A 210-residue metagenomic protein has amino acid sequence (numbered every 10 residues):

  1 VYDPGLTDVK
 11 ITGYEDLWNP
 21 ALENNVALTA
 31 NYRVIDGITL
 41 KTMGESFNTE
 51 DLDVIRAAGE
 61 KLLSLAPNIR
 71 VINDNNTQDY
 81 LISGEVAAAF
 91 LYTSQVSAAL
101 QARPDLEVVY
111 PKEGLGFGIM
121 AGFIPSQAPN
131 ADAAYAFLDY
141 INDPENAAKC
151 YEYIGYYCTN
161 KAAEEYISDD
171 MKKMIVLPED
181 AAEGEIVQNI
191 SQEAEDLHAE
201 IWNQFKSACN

Functional and structural regions predicted by a protein language model:
V1-E85: Extracytoplasmic ligand-binding site segments that recognize negatively charged/polar headgroups
G5, N19-E23, L40-E45, L63-P67 (+7 more regions): Sec-exported extracytoplasmic/periplasmic mature domains
G5-D8, N24, Y32-D36, T77 (+5 more regions): Solvent-exposed loop/turn segments at secondary-structure junctions within structured extracellular/periplasmic domains
Y14, T77-Y80, V96, A134 (+1 more regions): Short, hydrophobic alpha-helical packing/hinge segments within bilobed ligand-binding/sensory domains
R56-S64, A102-A128: Periplasmic-binding protein-like
D79, E179-N210: Conserved C-terminal helix/tail region of periplasmic/extracytoplasmic solute-binding proteins
I82, A88-L106: A ligand-binding cleft/hinge motif common to bilobed small-molecule-binding domains
M120, P125-E183: Mature extracytoplasmic/periplasmic domains
